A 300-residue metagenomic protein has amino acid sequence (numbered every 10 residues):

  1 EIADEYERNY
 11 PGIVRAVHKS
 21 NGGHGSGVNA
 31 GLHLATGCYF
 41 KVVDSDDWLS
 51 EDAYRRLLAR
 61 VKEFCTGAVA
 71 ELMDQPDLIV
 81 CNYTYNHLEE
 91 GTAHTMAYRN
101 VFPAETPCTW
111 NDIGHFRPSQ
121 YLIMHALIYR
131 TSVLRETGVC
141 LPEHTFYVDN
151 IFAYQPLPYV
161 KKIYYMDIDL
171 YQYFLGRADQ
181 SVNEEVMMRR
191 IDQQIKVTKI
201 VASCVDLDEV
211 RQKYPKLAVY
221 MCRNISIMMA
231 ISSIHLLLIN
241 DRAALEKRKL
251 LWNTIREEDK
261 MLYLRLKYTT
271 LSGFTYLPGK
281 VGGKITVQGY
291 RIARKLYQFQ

Functional and structural regions predicted by a protein language model:
E1-Q193: Nucleotide-sugar donor-binding/catalytic module of glycosyltransferases that assemble extracellular/cell-envelope
G67-E71, E209-Y214: Short helix/loop segment immediately N-terminal to the Walker
M73-D74, I227, S272-G273: A short structural micro-motif
F152, V197, I225: Catalytic-loop motifs flanking and including active-site residues across diverse enzymes
I168-R177, N183-Q212, I231, H235-M261: Catalytic core of nucleotide-sugar-dependent glycosyltransferases
Q212-R223: All-alpha amphipathic helical-bundle segments outside canonical DNA-binding/catalytic cores that form hydrophobic
C222-I234: Amphipathic alpha-helical repeat scaffolds of TPR domains
L237-Q300: Membrane-interface aromatic/basic loop that binds lipid-linked glycans or pyrophosphate carriers, typified by
